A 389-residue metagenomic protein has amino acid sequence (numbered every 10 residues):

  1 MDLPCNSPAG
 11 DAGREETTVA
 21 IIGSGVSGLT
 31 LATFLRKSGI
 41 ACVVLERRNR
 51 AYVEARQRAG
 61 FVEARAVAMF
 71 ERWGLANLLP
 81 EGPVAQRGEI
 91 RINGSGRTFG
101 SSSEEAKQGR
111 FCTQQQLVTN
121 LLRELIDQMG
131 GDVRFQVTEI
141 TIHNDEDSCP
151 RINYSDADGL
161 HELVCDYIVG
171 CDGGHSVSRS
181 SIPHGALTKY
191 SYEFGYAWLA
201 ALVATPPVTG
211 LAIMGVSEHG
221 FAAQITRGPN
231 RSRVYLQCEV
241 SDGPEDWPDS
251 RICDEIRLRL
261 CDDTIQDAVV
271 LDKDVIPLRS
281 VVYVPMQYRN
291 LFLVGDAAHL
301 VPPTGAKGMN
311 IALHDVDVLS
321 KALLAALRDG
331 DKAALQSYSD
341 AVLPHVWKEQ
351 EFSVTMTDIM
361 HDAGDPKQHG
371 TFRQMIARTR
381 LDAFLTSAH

Functional and structural regions predicted by a protein language model:
M1-G13, A306, K321-H389: C-terminal helical "tail/cap" subdomain of flavin- and related membrane-associated enzymes
D11-S27: Beta1/beta-strand and adjacent pyrophosphate-binding region of the FAD-binding site in flavoprotein oxidoreductases
I22-K37, L122, V275-T355: Conserved mid-domain beta->alpha element of the FAD-binding
R36-Q57: Glycine-rich FAD pyrophosphate-binding loop
V44-L45, G170, G215, V294: Generic enzyme active-site microenvironment
E54-L125, M129, Q350-S353: Active-site-adjacent segment of FAD-dependent monooxygenases/related oxidoreductases
E124, G131, I140-T141, D147-E162 (+1 more regions): Conserved FAD-binding catalytic core of PHBH/FMO-like flavoproteins
F135-V137: Short loop/edge segments at beta-strand edges and connector loops that shape dinucleotide/nucleotide cofactor-binding
